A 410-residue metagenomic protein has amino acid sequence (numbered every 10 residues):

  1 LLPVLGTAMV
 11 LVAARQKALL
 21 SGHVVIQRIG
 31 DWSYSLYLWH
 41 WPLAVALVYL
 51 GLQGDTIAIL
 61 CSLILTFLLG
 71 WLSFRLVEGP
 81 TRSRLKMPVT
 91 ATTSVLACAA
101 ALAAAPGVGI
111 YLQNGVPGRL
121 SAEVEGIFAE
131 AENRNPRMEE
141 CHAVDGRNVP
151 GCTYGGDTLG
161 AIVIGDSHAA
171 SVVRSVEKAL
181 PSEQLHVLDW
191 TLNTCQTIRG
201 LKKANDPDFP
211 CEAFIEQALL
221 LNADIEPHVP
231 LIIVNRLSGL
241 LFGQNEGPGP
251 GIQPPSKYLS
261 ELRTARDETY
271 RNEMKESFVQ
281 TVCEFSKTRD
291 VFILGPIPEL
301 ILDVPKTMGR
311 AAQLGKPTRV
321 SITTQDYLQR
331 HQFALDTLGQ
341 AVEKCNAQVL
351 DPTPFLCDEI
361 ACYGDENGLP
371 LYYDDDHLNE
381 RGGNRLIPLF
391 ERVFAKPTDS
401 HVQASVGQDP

Functional and structural regions predicted by a protein language model:
L1-L76, A99, N384-R385: Alpha-helical transmembrane segments of multi-pass integral membrane proteins
L52-A58, S62, F67-W71, R75 (+1 more regions): Extracellular/periplasmic envelope-modification machinery, especially enzymes that add or remove acyl/ester groups on
